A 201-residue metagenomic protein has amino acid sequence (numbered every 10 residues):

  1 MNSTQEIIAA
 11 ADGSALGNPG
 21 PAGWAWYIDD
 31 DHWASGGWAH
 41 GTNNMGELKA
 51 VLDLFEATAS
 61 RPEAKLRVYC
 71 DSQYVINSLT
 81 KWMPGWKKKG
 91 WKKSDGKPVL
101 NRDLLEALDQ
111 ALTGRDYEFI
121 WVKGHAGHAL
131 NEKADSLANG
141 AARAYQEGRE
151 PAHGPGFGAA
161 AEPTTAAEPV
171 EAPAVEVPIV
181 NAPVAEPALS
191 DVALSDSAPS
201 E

Functional and structural regions predicted by a protein language model:
M1-K49, D53-S60, A64, D196: RNase H-like nuclease fold core
Q5-P21, F55-K133, F157: RNase H catalytic domain
W33-G36, L52, W91-D95, R143-G148: Glycine-rich loops and low-complexity Gly/Arg-rich segments that provide flexible linkers or classic glycine-based
E47, A134-N139: Alpha-helical transmembrane segments that form the membrane-embedded catalytic/substrate-binding core of multi-pass
P98, N139-P155: Acidic, His- and aromatic-enriched active-site or binding-groove loops in soluble protein domains that engage sugars
H153-E201: Long, low-complexity intrinsically disordered regions
